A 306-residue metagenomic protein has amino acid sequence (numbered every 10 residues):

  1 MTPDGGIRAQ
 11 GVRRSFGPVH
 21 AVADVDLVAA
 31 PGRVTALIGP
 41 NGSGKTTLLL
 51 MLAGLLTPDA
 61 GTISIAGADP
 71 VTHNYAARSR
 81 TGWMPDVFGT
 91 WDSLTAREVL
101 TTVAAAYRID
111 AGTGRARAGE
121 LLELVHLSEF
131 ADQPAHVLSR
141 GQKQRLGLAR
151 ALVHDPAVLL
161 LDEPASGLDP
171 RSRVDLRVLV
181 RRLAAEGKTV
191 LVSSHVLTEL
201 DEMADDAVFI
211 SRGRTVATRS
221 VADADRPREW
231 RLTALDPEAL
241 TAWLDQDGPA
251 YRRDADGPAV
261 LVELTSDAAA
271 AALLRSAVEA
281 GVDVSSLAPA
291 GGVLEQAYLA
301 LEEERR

Functional and structural regions predicted by a protein language model:
A53: Helix-to-loop junction immediately C-terminal to a conserved catalytic motif
G61-T72, A76-A77: Conserved ABC transporter NBD signature motif
T101, A105, G112-F130: Conserved ABC ATPase "signature" region
P134-L138: Conserved ABC ATPase signature
L159-E163: Catalytic Walker B motif of ABC-type/P-loop ATPase nucleotide-binding domains
L176-L264: ABC transporter nucleotide-binding domain
